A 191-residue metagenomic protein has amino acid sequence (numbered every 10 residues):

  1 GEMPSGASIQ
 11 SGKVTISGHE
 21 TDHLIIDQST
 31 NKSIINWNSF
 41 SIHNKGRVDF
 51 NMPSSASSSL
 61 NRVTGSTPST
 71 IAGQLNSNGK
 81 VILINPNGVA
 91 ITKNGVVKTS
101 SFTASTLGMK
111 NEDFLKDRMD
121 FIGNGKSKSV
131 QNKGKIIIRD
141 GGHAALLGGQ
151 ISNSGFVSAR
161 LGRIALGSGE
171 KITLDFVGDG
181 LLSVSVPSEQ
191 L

Functional and structural regions predicted by a protein language model:
G1-L191: Extracellular and secretory-pathway beta-repeat/beta-biased strand scaffolds
